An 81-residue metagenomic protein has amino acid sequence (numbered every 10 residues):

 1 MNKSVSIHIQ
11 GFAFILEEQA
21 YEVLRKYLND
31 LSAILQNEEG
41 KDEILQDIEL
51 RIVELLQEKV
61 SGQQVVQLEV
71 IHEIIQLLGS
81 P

Functional and structural regions predicted by a protein language model:
M1-P81: Soluble N-terminal domains of membrane-associated systems
